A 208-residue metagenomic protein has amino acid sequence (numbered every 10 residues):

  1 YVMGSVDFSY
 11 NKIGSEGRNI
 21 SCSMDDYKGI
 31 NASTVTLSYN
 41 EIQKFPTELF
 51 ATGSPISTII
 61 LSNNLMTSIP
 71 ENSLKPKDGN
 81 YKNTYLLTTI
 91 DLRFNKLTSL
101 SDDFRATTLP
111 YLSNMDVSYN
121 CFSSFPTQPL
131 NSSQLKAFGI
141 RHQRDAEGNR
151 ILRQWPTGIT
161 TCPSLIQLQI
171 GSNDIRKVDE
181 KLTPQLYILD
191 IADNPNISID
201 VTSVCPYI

Functional and structural regions predicted by a protein language model:
Y1-M3, N11-G14, C22, A32: LRR N-terminal entry segment and analogous cap-like coil->beta motifs
Y1-V2, Y27-N31, A51-P55, K75-L86 (+5 more regions): Leucine-rich repeat
G4-F8, S33-L37, S57-L61, T88-L92 (+6 more regions): Conserved hydrophobic beta-strand positions in leucine-rich repeat
N11, N40, N64, L92-N95 (+5 more regions): Consensus "Asn ladder" position of solenoid repeat domains
E16-G17, F45, I69, L100 (+4 more regions): Canonical leucine-rich repeat
G17-M24, P70-S73: Extracellular beta-strand/beta-solenoid scaffold signature
K77-Y85, A137-I151, I166-Q167, S172 (+2 more regions): Leucine-rich repeat domain C-terminal region
